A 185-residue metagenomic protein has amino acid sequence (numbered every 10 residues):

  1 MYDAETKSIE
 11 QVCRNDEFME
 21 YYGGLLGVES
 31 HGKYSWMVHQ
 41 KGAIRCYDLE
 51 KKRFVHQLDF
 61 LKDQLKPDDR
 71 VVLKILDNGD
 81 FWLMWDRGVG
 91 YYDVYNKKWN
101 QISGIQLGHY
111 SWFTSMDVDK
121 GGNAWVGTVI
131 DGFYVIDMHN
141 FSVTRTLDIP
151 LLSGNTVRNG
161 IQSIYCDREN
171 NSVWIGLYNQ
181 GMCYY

Functional and structural regions predicted by a protein language model:
M1-Y185: Carboxylate-rich, polar loop motifs that coordinate divalent cations or form catalytic acidic clusters
